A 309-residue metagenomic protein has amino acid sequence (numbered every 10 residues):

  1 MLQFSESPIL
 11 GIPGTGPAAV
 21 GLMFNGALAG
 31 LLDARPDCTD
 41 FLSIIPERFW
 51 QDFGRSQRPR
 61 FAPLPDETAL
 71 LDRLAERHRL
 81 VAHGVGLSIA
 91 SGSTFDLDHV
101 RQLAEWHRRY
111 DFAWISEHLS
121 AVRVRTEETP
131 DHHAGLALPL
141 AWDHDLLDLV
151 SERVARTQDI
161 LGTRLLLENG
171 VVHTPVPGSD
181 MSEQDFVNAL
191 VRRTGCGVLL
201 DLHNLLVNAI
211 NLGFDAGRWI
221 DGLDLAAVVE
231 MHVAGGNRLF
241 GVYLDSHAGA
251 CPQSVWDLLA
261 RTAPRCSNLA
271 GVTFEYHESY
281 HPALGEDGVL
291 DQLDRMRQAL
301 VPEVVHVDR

Functional and structural regions predicted by a protein language model:
L2-T94, R101-E105: N-terminal pre-domain/capping segments
L28, P46-W50, D66-T68, G86-S88 (+5 more regions): Active-site-proximal loop/turn and secondary-structure-junction residues that shape catalytic pockets, frequently
L32-C38, P59-A82, D98-A113, T157-I160 (+3 more regions): Acidic (Asp/Glu)-rich catalytic clusters
L42, I115, D201, M231 (+1 more regions): Conserved, mostly hydrophobic/aromatic
F53-L64, A69, A137, D143-L147 (+2 more regions): Gly/Pro-rich active-site loop or hairpin
F95-G197: Active-site acidic/histidine proton-transfer and metal-coordination neighborhood in alpha/beta enzyme cores
Q158-V242: Acidic/histidine-rich catalytic cores of soluble enzymes
A283-V307: C-terminal helical cap(s) of enzyme catalytic domains, especially alpha/beta-barrels
